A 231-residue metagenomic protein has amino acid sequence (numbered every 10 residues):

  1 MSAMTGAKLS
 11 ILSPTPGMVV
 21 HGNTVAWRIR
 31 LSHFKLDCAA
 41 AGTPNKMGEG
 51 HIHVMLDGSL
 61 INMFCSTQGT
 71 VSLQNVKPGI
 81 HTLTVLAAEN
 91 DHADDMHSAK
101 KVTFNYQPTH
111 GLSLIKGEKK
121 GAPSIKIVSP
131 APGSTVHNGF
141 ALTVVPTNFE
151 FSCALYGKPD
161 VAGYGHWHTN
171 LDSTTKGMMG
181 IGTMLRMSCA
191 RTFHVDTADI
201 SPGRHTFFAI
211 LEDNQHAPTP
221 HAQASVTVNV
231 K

Functional and structural regions predicted by a protein language model:
M1-G22, Q107-H137: Short, compositionally biased P/S/T/A/G/V-rich stretches that sit at domain boundaries
S2, T24-H110, G133, G139-T147 (+1 more regions): Long, low-complexity serine/threonine/glycine- and acidic-rich segments characteristic of extracellular
